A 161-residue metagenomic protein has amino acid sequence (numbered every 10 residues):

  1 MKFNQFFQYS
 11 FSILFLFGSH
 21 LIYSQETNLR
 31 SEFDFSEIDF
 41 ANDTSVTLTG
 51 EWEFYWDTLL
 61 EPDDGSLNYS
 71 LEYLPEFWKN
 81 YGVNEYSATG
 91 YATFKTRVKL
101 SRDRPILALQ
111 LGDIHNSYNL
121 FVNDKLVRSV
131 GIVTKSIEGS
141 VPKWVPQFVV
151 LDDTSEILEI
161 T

Functional and structural regions predicted by a protein language model:
M1-S10: Bacterial N-terminal signal peptides that target proteins for export
Q25-R104: Extended carbohydrate-recognition surfaces in non-catalytic/accessory domains of CAZymes and lectin-like proteins
Q25-S36, V122-E159: Beta-strand-rich ligand-recognition modules
T47, Y91-R97, I106-A108, W144-F148 (+1 more regions): Intrinsic-disorder/low-complexity, polar/charged segments enriched in Ser/Thr/Lys/Arg/Asp/Glu/Gln
V98-N123, I160: Aromatic-lined ligand-binding clefts that engage carbohydrates, nucleic acids, or primary amines
